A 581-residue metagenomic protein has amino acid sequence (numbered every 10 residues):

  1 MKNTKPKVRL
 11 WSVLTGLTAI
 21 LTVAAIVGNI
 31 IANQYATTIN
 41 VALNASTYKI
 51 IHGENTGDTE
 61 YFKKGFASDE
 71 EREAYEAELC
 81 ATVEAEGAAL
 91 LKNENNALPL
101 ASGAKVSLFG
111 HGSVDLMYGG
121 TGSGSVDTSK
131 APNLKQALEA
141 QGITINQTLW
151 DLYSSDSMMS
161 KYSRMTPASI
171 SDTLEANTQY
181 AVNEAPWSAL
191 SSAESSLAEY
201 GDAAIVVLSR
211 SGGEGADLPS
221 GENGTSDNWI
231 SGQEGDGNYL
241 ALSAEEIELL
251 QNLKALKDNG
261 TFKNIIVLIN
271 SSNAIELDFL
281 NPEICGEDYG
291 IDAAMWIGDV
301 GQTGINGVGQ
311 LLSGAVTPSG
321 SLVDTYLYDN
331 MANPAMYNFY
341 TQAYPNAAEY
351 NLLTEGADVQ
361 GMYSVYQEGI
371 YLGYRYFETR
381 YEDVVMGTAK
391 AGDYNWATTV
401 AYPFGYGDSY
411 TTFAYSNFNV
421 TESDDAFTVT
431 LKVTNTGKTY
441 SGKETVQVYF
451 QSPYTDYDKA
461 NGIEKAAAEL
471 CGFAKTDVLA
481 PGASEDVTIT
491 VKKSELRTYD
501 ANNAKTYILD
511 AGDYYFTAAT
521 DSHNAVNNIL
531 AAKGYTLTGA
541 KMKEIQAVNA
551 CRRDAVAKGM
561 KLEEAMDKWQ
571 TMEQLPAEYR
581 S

Functional and structural regions predicted by a protein language model:
M1-S581: C-terminal non-catalytic regions of proteins with extracellular/luminal or membrane-system context
